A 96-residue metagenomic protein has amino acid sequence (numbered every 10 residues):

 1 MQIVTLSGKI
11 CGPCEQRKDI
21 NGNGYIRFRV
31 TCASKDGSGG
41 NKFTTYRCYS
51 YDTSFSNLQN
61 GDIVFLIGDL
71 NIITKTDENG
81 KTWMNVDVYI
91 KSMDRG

Functional and structural regions predicted by a protein language model:
M1-G96: Single-stranded nucleic acid-binding surfaces, predominantly the OB-fold ssDNA-binding core
